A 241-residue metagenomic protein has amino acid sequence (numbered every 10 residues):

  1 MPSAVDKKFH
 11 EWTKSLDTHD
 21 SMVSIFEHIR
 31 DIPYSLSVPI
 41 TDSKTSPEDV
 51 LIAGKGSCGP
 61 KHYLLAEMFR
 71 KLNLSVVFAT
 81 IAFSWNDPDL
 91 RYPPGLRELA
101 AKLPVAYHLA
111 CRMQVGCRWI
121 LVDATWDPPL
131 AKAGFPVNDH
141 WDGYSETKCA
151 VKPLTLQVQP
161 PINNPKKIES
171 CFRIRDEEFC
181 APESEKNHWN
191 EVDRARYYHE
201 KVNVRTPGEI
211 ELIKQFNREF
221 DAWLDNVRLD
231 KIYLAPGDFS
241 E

Functional and structural regions predicted by a protein language model:
M1-G56: Secondary-structure boundary elements
D17, Y34, F83-E241: His-Asp-centered catalytic microenvironments across diverse enzyme cores, prominently the transglutaminase-like
I25, I29, F69, V76-F78 (+1 more regions): Generic structural hydrophobic/aromatic packing signal, biased to beta-strands
I40-K102: Active-site neighborhood of thiol-dependent amide/isopeptide-bond enzymes
